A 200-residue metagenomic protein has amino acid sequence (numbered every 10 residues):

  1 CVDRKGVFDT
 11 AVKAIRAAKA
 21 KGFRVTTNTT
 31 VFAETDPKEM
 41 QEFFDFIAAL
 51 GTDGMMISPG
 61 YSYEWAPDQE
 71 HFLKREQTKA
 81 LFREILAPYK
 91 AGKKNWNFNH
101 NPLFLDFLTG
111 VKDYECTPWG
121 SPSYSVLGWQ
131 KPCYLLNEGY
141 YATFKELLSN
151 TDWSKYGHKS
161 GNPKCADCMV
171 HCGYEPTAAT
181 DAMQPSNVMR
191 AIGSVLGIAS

Functional and structural regions predicted by a protein language model:
C1-V126, K131, L135, T180-D181: Radical SAM enzyme [4Fe-4S]-AdoMet core and its adjacent flexible, acidic and glycine-rich loops/tails across
W129-S200: Flexible mid-to-C-terminal extensions adjoining Fe-S/redox cofactors in radical SAM and related proteins
